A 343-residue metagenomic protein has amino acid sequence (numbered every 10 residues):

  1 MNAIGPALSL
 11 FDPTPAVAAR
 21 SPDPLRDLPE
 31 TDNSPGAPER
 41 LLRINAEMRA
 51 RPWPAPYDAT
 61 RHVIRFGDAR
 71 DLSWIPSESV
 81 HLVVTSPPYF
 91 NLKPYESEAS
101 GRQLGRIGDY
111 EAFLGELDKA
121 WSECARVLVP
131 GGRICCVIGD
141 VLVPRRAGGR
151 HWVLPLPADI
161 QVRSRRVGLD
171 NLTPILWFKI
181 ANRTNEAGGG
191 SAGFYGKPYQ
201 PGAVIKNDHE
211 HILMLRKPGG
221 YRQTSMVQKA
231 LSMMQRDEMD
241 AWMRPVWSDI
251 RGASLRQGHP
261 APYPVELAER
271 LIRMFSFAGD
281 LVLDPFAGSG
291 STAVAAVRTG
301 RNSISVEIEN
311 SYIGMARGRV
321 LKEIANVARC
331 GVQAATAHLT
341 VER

Functional and structural regions predicted by a protein language model:
M1-M315, R343: Core catalytic lobe of class I
G314-R343: PRPP-dependent phosphoribosyltransferase catalytic core
